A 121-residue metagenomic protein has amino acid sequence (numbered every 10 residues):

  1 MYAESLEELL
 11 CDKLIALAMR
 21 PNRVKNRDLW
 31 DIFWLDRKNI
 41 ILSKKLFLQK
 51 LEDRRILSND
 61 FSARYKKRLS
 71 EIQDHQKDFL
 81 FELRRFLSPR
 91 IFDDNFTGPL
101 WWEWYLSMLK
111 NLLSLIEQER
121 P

Functional and structural regions predicted by a protein language model:
M1-P121: Structured mid-to-C-terminal alpha-helical surface segments
